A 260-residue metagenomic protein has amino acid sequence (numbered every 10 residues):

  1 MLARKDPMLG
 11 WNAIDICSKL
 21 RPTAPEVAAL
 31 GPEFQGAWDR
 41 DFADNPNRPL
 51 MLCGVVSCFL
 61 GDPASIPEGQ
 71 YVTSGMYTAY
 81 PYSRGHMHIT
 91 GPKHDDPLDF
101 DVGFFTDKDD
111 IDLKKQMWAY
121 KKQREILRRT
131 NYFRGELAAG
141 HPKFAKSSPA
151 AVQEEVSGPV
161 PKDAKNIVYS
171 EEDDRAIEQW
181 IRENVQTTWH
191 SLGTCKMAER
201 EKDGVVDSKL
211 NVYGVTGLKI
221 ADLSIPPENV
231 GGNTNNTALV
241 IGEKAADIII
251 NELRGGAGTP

Functional and structural regions predicted by a protein language model:
M1-P67, T78-A79, D109-D110, K114-K121 (+6 more regions): Mid-to-C-terminal "cap/lid" subdomains and adjacent gly/pro-rich loops that border and regulate access to redox
E68-V72: A Trp-anchored, charged/polar loop motif used as the substrate-binding/catalytic surface of acyl/ester-handling
T73-Y132, I167-P260: C-terminal structured subdomain/cap of oxidoreductase catalytic cores
